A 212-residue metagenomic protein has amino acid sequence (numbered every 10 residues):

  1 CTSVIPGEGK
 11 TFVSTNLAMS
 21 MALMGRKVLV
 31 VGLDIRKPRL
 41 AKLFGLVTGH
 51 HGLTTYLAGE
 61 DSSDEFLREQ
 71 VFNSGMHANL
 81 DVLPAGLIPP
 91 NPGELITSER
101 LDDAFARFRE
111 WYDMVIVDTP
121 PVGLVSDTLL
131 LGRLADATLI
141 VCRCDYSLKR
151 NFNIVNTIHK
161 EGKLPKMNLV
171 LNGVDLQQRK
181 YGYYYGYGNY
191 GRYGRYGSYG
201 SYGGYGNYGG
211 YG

Functional and structural regions predicted by a protein language model:
C1-G212: P-loop NTP-binding module
